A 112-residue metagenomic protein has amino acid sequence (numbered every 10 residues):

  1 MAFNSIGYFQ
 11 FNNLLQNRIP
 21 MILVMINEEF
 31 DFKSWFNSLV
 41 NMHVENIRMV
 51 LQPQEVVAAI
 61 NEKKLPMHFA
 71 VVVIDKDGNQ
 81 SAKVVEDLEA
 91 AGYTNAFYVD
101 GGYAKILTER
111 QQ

Functional and structural regions predicted by a protein language model:
M1-M21, E29-Q112: Rhodanese-like catalytic fold shared by cysteine-dependent sulfurtransferases and DSP/PTP-type phosphatases
V24: Acidic (E/D-rich), amphipathic helical modules within compact regulatory domains
